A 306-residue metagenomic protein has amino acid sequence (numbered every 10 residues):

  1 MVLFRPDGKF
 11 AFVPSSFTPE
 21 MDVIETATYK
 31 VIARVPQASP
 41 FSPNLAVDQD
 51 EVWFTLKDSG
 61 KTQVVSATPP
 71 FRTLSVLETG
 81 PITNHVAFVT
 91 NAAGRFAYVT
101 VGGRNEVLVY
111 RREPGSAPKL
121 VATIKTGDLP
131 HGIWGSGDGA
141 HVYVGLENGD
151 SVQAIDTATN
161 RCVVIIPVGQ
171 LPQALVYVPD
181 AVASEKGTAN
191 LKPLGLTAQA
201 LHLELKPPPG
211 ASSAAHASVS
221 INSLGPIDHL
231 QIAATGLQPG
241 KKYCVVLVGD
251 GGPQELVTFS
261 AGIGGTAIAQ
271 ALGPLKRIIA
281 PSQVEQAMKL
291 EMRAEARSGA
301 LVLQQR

Functional and structural regions predicted by a protein language model:
M1-S218, G251, F259, I263-G264 (+2 more regions): Predominantly soluble domains enriched in secretory-pathway, periplasmic, or organellar proteins
A215-A217, P226-I232: Structural beta-strand segments of beta-rich domains
N222-L224: Short, solvent-exposed loop/linker segments at the N-terminal edge of repeated beta-sheet extracellular domains
A234-G236: Short, flexible loop/turn segments at beta-strand junctions in immunoglobulin-like and fibronectin type III
Q238-K242, G264: Tight coil/turn sites that cap or link beta-strands
C244-V248: Beta-strand signatures of extracellular beta-sandwich domains
R277-S298: Short, surface-exposed ligand- or partner-binding patches at beta-edge/loop junctions that are enriched in aromatics
S298-R306: Short beta-strand elements
